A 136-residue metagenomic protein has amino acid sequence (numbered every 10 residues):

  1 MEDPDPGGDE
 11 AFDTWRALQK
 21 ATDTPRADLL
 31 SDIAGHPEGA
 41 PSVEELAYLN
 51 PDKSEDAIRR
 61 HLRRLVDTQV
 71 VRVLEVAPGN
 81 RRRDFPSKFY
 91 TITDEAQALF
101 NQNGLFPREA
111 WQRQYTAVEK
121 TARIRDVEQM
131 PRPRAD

Functional and structural regions predicted by a protein language model:
E2-S31: Short alpha-helical segments that sit at the start of domains
L18-P25, V76-Q102: Short, cationic-aromatic polyanion-contact patches
I33-P37: Short helix-to-turn junction characteristic of helix-turn-helix DNA-binding domains, especially the helix
E38-L49: Short acidic, hydrophobic short linear motifs in intrinsically disordered regions
K53-S54, I58: Short coil turns linking two alpha-helices in DNA-binding domains
R59-R63: Short, hydrophobic-biased segments on the C-terminal half of alpha helices that form "recognition helices"
V66-P78: A short, conserved structural fragment
E95-D136: Amphipathic alpha-helical dimerization/coiled-coil segments that flank or bridge DNA-binding/regulatory modules
